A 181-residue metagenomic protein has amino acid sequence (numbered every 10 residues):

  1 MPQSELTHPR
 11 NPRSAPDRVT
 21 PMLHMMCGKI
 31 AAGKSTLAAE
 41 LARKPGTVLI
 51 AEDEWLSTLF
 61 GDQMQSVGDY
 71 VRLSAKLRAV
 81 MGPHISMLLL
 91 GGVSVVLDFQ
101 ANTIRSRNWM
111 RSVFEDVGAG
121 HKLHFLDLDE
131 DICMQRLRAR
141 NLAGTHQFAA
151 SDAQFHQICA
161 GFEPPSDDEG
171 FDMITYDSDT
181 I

Functional and structural regions predicted by a protein language model:
M1-M22: Extreme N-terminal, non-catalytic leader segments that precede Walker-type/kinase nucleotide-binding cores
P9-R10, C27, E40, V48 (+1 more regions): Conserved GTP-binding G-domain of TRAFAC-class P-loop NTPases and closely related GTPase folds
D17-L41: Walker A (P-loop) phosphate-binding motif
P21-M25, V48, S94-V96: Residue-level preference for the first positions of well-ordered beta-strands
A32-V93: Conserved substrate/cofactor phosphate-moiety recognition/catalytic segment in nucleotide-dependent phosphotransferases
E54-L56, N102, D127-C133, T180-I181: Conserved nucleotide-binding/hydrolysis micro-motifs of P-loop NTPases
R72-H121: Glycine-rich phosphate-binding loop used to anchor ATP phosphates in small-molecule kinases, encompassing both
V117-L137: Conserved phosphate-donor/acceptor-positioning beta-strand/loop module used by diverse small-molecule
